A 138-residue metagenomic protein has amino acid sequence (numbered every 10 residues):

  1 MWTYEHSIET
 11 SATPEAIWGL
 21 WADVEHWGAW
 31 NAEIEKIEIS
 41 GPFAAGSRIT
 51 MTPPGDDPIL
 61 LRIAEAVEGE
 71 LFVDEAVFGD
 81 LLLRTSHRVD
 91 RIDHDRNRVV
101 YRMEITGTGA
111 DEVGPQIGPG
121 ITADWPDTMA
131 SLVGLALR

Functional and structural regions predicted by a protein language model:
M1-E38: Hydrophobic ligand-binding cavity/cleft-lining segments
S7-S11, E38, T50-T52, R62 (+1 more regions): Generic structural detector for well-ordered beta-strands
E15-G19, A29, E65, H94 (+3 more regions): Replace "anionic and nucleotidyl ligands
G28, T52-V100, E104-G109, G134-L135: Hydrophobic-ligand binding "helix-grip"
E104-R138: A conserved amphipathic terminal alpha-helix motif
